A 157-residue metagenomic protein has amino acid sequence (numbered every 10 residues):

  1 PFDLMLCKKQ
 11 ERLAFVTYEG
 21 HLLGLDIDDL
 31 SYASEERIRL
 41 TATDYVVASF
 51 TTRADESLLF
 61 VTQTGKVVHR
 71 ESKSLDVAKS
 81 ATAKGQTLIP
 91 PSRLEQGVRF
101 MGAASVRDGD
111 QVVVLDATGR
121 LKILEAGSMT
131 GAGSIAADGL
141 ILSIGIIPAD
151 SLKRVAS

Functional and structural regions predicted by a protein language model:
P1-S157: Short, structured "edge-of-domain" segments at secondary-structure transitions
